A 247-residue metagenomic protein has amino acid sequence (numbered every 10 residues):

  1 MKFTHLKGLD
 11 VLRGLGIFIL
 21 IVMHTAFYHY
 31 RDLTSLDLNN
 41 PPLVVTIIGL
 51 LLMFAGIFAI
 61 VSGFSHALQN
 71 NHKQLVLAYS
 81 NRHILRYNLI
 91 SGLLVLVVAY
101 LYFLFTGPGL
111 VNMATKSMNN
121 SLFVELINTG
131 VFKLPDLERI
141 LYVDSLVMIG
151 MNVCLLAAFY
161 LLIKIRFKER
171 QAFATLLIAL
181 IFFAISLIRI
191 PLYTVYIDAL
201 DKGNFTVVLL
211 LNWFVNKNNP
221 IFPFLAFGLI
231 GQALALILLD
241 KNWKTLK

Functional and structural regions predicted by a protein language model:
M1-K247: Alpha-helical transmembrane segments and their immediate juxtamembrane cytosolic regions
